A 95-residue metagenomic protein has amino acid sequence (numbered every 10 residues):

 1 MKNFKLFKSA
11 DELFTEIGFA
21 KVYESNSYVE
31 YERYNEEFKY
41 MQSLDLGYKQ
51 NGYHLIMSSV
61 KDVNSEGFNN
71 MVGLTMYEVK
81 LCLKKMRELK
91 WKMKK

Functional and structural regions predicted by a protein language model:
M1-K2, M41: N-terminal functional modules and adjacent low-complexity/disordered segments of proteins
N3-V22: Amphipathic alpha-helical segments
F7-A10, S65-K95: Ampiphathic alpha-helical segments that act as solvent-exposed interaction surfaces
K21-V79: Acidic, low-complexity, intrinsically disordered interaction modules
